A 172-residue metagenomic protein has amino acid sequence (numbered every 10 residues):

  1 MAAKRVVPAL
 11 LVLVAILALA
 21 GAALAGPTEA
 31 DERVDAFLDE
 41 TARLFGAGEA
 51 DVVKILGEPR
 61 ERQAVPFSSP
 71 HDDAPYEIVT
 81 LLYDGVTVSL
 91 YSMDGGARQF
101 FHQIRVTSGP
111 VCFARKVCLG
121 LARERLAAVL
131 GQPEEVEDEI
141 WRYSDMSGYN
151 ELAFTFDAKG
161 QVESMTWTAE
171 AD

Functional and structural regions predicted by a protein language model:
A2-L10: Bacterial N-terminal signal peptides that target proteins for export
L10-A20: Bacterial N-terminal signal peptides
G21-D138, G148-N150, D157-D172: Short helix/turn-capping signatures at newly exposed starts of structured segments
W141: Flexible, substrate/cofactor-facing loop regions flanked by secondary structure within enzyme catalytic domains
